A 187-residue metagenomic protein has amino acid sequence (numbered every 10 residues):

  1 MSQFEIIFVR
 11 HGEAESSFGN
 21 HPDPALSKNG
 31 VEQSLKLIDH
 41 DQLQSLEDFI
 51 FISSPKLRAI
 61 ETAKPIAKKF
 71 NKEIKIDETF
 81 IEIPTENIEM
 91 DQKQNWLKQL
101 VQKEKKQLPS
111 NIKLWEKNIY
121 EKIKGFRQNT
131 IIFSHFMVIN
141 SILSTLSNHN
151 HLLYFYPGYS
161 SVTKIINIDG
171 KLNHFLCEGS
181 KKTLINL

Functional and structural regions predicted by a protein language model:
S2-F4, K72-I76, E82-N95, S144-L187: Acidic, low-complexity terminal tails and accessory targeting/binding regions of phosphate-metabolizing enzymes
Q3-K75, Q99, K103-L108: Active-site-proximal alpha-helix that buttresses catalytic centers in soluble enzyme cores
I6, F49, F126-M137: Generic beta-sheet signal
H11, H135, K181-I185: Histidine-centered active-site/metal-ligand motif
A14, V138-I139: Short active-site segment of divalent metal-dependent hydrolases/proteases that encodes the spacing between
A25, A67-E121, L176-C177: Phosphate-handling substructures
L35-Q42, E116-K124: Generic structural signal for well-ordered alpha-helical scaffold segments
P65, S141, T145: Active-site signature of alpha/beta-hydrolase-fold catalytic machinery across serine- and Asp/Cys-nucleophile hydrolases
